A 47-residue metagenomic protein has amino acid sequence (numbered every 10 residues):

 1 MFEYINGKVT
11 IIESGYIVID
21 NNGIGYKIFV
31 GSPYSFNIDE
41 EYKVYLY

Functional and structural regions predicted by a protein language model:
M1-Y47: Structure-specific DNA junction-binding interface
